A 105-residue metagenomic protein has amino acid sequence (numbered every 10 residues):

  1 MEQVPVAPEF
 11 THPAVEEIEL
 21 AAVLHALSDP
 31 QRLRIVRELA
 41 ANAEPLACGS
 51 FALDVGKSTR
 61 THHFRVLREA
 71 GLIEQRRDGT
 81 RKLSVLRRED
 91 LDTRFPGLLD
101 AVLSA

Functional and structural regions predicted by a protein language model:
M1-V4, D92: Generic N-terminal simple sequence motifs
Q3-L24: Short, Lys/Arg-enriched N-terminal segment that forms or immediately precedes the first helix of a structured domain
E16-L20, L83-A105: Conserved segment of winged-helix/HTH DNA-binding domains
A21-G56, D78-D90: N-terminal helix-turn-helix DNA-binding core of bacterial DNA-binding proteins
D29, H63, P96: Conserved acidic functional residues
G49-L72: Canonical helix-turn-helix DNA-binding module
Q75: Short beta-strand "wing" residues that participate in macromolecule-binding interfaces
